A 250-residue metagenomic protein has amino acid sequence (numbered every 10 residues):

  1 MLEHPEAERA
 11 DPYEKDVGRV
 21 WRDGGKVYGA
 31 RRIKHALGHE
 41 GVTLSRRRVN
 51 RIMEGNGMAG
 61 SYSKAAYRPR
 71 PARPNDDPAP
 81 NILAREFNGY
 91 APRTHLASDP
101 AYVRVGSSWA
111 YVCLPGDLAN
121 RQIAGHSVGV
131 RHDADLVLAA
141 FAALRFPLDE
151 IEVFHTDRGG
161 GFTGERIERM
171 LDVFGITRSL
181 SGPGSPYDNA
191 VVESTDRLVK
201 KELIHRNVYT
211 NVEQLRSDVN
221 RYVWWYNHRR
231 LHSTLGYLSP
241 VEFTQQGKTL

Functional and structural regions predicted by a protein language model:
M1-L250: Charged DNA-binding/catalytic regions of mobile-element recombinases
